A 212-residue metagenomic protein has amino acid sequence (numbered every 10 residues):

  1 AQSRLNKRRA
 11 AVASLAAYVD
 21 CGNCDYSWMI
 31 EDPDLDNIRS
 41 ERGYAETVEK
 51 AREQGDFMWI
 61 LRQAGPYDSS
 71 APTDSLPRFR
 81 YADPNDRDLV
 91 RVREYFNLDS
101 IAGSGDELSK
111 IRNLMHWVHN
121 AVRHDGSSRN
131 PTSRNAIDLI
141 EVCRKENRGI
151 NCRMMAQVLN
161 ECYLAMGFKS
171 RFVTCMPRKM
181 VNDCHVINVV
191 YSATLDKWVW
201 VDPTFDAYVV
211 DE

Functional and structural regions predicted by a protein language model:
A1-E41: Alpha-helical protein-protein interaction modules
S3, V19-N23, S40-G43, E49 (+4 more regions): Sec-exported extracytoplasmic/periplasmic mature domains
L5-A10, S40-E46, A102-E107, D196: Structural helix-adjacent loops and short alpha-helical linkers that scaffold large soluble proteins
A10-A13, N37, D106-N113, W117 (+4 more regions): Extracytoplasmic/secreted proteins, especially bacterial periplasmic and envelope-associated proteins
Y18-G22, E53-D56, A207: Solenoid-like repeat scaffolds
G43-Y67: Pro/Ala/Gly-rich low-complexity, hydrophilic intrinsically disordered segments
R62-I150: Secondary-structure boundary elements
Q157-E212: Hydrophobic/aromatic-rich core segments of domains that either
